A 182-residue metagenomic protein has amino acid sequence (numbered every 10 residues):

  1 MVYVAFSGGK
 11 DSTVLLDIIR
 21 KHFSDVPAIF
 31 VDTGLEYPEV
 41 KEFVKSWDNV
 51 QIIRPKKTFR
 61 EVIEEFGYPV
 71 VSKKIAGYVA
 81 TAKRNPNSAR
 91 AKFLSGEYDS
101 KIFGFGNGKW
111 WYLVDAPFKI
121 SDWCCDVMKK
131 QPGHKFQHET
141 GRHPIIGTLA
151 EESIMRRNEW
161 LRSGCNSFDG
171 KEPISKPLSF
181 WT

Functional and structural regions predicted by a protein language model:
M1-F180: ATP-dependent adenylation/nucleotidyltransferase module used to activate substrates
